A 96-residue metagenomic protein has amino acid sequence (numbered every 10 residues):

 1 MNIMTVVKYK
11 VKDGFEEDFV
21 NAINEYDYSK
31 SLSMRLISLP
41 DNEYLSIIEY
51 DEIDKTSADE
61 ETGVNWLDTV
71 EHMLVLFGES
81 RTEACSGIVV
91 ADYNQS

Functional and structural regions predicted by a protein language model:
I3-K8, L45-I47: Active-site-flanking beta-strand signature of metal-NTP-handling nucleotidyl enzymes and homologous cyclase-like
K8-F19: Short, surface-exposed ligand-recognition loops at beta-strand->loop->(often short) alpha-helix junctions that present
V11-D13, Y50-E52, V90: Non-catalytic surface loops within mature trypsin-like serine protease
E25-R35, E49-C85: An amphipathic, aromatic/His-enriched active-site/gating alpha helix that lines ligand/cofactor pockets
E43-Y44, K55-S57, D92-N94: Short catalytic/ligand-binding loop motif for oxyanion handling, primarily in non-cytosolic enzymes, centered on
S86-S96: Acidic/histidine-enriched, glycine/proline-rich intrinsically disordered or flexible terminal extensions
